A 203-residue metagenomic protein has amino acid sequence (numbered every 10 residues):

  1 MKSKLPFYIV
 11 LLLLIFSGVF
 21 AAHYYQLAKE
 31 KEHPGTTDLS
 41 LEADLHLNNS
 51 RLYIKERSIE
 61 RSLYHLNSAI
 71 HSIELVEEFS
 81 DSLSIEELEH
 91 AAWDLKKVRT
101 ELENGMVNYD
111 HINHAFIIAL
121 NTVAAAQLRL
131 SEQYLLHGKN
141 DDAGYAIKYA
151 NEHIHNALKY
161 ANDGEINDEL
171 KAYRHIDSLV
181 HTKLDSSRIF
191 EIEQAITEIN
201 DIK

Functional and structural regions predicted by a protein language model:
M1-L13: N-terminal Sec-pathway targeting helices
P6, G18-K203: Long, charged/polar, soluble alpha-helical segments
